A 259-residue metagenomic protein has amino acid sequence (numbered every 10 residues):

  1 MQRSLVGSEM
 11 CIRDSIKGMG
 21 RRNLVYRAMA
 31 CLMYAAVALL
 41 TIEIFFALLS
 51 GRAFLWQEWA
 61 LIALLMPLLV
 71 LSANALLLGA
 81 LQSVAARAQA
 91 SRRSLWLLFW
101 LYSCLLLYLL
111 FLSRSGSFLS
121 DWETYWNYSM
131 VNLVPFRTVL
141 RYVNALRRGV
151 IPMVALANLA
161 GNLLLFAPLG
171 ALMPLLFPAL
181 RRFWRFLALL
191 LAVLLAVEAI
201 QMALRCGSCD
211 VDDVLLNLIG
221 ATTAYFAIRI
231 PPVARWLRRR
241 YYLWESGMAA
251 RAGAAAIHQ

Functional and structural regions predicted by a protein language model:
M1-S15: Single conserved hydrophobic/aromatic residue that forms the stacking wall/gate of nucleotide- or nucleobase-binding
R3, A157, L216: Short glycine- and Lys/Arg-enriched binding-loop motifs that mark or flank ligand-binding interfaces
I16-C206, Y225-Q259: Bulky hydrophobic segments
